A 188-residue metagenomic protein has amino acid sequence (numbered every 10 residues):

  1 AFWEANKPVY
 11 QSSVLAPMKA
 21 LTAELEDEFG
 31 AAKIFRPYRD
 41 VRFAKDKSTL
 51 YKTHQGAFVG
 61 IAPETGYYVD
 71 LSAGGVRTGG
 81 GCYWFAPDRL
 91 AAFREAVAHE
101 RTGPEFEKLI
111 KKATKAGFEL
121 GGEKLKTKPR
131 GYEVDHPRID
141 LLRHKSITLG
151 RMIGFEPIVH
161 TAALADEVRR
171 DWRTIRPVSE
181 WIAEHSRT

Functional and structural regions predicted by a protein language model:
A1, N6-Y10, C82-Y83, A91-A98 (+1 more regions): Short histidine-centered catalytic/ligand-binding loop motif
A1-V9, P63, Y68-S72: Hydrophobic/aromatic-rich, well-ordered segments within soluble, folded domains that form packed cores
A1-W3, A73-G75, K145, L149-M152: Residues forming anionic-ligand binding surfaces in small-molecule and nucleic-acid pockets of primarily soluble enzymes
A1-Y38: Active-site acidic/histidine clusters and adjacent loop/turn architecture that either coordinate catalytic ions
V14, R39-V41, I61, A73 (+2 more regions): Short, flexible loop/turn elements at secondary-structure junctions
M18, E64, T102, F118-T188: Long, solvent-exposed, polar/charged low-complexity segments
G30-Y67: Hydrophobic/aromatic-rich structural module bridging two neighboring secondary-structure elements via a short loop
G74-E133: Compact, glycine/acidic-enriched structural inserts
